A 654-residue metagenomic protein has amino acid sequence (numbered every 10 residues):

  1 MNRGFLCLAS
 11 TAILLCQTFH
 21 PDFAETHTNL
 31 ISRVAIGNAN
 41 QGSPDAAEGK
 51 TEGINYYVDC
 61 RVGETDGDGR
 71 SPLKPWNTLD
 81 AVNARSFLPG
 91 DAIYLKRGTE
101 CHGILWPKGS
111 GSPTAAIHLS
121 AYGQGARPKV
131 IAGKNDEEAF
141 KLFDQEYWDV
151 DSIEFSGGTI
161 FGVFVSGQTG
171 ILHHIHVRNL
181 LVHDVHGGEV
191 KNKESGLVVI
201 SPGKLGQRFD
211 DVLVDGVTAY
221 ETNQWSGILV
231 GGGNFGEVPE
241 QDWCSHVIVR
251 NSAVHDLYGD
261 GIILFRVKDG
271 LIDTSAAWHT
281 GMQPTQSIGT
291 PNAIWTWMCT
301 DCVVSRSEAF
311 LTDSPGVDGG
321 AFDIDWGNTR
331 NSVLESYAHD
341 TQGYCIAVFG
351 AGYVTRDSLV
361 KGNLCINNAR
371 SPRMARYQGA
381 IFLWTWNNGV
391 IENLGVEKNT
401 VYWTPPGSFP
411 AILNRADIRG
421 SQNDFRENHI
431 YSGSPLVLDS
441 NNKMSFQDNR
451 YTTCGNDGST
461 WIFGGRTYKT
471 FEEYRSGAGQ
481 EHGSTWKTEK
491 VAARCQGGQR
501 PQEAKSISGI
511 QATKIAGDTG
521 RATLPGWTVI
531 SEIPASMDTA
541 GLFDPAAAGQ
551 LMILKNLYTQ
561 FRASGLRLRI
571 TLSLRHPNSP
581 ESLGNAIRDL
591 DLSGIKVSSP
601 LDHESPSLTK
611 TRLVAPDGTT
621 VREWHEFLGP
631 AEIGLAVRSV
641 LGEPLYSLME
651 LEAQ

Functional and structural regions predicted by a protein language model:
H27-G49, H118, L197, I418-Q511 (+1 more regions): Acidic, glycine- and Ser/Thr-rich low-complexity intrinsically disordered tracts in extracellular/secreted proteins
N40-P44, E48, C60-K96, E100-C101 (+3 more regions): Acidic Gly/Asp/Thr-rich repetitive segments characteristic of extracellular carbohydrate-active and adhesion proteins
Y56-R61, W76-C101, A116-G123, D149-F155 (+2 more regions): Glycine-rich repeat segments that build the extracellular carbohydrate-interaction surface of secreted and virion
Y94-R97, S112-F161, L181-V190, G216 (+1 more regions): Right-handed parallel beta-helix/beta-spiral solenoid domain characteristic of secreted/periplasmic
W106, A132-K141, G157-Q168, E189-G206 (+9 more regions): Extracellular beta-strand/beta-solenoid scaffold signature
A116, G123-G125, E146-G157, I171-H186 (+11 more regions): Right-handed parallel beta-helix
M537-S593, S598-L601: Structural microenvironment flanking redox-active thiols in thiol-disulfide oxidoreductases
L608, P616-Q654: Thiol-/selenol-based redox modules, centered on thioredoxin-like and closely related oxidoreductase domains
